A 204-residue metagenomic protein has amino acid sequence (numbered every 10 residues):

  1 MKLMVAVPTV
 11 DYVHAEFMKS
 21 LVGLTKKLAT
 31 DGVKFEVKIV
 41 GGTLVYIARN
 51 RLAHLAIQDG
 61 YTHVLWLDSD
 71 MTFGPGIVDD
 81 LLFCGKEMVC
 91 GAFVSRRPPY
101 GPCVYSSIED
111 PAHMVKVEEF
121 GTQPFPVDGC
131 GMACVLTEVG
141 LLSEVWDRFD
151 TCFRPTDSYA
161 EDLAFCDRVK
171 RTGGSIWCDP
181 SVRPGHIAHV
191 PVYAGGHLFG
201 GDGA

Functional and structural regions predicted by a protein language model:
M1-I47: N-proximal low-complexity "stem/linker" segments adjacent to membrane-targeting elements
I39-G41, A92, P180: Residue-level recognition of beta-strand->loop/alpha-helix junctions
N50-H63: Active-site nucleotide-sugar/metal-binding loop of Leloir-type enzymes
A53, G74-R154: Conserved catalytic core of nucleotide-sugar-dependent glycosyltransferases
Y61-T72: Short beta-strand-to-loop acidic/aromatic patch adjacent to the donor-nucleotide binding site
H63, E87-M88, I176: Short, Asp-centered acidic motifs that coordinate Mg2+ and/or phosphate in catalytic or ligand-binding sites
E144-A204: C-terminal catalytic/acceptor-binding lobe
